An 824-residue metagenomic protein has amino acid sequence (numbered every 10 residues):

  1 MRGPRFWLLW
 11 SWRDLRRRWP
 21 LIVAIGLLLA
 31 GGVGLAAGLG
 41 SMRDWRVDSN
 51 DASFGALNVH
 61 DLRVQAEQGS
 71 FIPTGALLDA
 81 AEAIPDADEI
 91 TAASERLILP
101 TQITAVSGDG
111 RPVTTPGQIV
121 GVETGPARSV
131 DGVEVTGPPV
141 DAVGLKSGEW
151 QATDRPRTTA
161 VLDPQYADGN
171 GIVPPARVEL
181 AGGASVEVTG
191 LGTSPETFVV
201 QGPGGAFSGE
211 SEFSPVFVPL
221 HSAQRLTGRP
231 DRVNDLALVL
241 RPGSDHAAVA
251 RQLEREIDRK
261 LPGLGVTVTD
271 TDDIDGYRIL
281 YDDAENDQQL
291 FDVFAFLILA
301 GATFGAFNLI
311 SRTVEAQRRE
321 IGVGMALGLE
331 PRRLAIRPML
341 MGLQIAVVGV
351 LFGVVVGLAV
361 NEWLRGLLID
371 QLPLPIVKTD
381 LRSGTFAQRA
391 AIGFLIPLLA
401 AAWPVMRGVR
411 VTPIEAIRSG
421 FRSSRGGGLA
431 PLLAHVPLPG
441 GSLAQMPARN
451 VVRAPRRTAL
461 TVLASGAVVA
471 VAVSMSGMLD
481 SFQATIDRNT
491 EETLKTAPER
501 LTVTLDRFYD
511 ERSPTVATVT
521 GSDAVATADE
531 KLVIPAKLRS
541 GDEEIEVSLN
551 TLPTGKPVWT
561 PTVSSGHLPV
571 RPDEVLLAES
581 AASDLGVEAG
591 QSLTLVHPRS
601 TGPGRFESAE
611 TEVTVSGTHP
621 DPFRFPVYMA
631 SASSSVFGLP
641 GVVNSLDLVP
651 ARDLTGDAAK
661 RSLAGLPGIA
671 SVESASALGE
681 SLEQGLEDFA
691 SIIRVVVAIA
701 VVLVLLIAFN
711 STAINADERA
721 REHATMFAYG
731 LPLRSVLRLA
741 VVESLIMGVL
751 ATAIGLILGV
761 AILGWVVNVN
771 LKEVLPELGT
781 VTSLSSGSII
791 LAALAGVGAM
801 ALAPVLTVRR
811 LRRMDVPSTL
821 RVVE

Functional and structural regions predicted by a protein language model:
M1-A300, R312-E315, P331-R332, E362 (+7 more regions): Membrane transport/envelope proteins' first extracytoplasmic loop
M1-L35, E330, M339, G427-A467 (+6 more regions): N-terminal Sec/SRP start-transfer signal
R18, F304-Q344, I707-V749: Interfacial "coupling" helices/loops that link adjacent transmembrane helices in transporter permeases
P20-W45, L343, L351, R456-S481 (+1 more regions): Short, strongly hydrophobic transmembrane alpha-helices
H60-T74, G440-R571, L576-E579, E588-Q591 (+1 more regions): Juxtamembrane segments of multi-pass membrane proteins
A300, F307-I310, R319, L343-L374 (+4 more regions): Small-residue-rich transmembrane alpha-helices
V411-G427, R812-E824: Short cytosolic juxtamembrane segments of multi-pass membrane proteins
E530-K531, N644-P650, K660-N768, K772-V781 (+2 more regions): C-terminal transmembrane helical bundles of large multi-pass transporters and their helix-start/helix-kink determinants
